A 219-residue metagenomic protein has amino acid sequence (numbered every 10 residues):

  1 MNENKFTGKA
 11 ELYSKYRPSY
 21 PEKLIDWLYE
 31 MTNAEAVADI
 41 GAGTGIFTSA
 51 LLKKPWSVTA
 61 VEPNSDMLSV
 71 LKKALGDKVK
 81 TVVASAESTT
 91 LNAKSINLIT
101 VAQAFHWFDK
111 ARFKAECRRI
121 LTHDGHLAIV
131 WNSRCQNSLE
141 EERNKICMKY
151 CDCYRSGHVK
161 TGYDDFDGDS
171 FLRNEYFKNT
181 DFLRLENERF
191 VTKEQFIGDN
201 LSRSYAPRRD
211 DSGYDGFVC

Functional and structural regions predicted by a protein language model:
M1-T32, M67: Conserved class I S-adenosyl-L-methionine
A36, T44-S88: Class I SAM-dependent methyltransferase SAM/SAH-binding core
I40: Conserved beta-strand/loop positions that form the S-adenosyl-L-methionine
T89-L98: A short acidic, Gly/Pro-enriched loop at the edge of an enzyme's catalytic core that lines a small-molecule cofactor
L98-A102, K110: A short beta-strand submotif of the Rossmann-like class I SAM-dependent methyltransferase core that lines
F108-E116: A short, conserved alpha-helix within the catalytic core of class I
R118-E188: Conserved catalytic/acceptor-binding region of the Class I
D181-C219: C-terminal helical/coil "lid" or tail adjacent to the Rossmann-like core of SAM-dependent
